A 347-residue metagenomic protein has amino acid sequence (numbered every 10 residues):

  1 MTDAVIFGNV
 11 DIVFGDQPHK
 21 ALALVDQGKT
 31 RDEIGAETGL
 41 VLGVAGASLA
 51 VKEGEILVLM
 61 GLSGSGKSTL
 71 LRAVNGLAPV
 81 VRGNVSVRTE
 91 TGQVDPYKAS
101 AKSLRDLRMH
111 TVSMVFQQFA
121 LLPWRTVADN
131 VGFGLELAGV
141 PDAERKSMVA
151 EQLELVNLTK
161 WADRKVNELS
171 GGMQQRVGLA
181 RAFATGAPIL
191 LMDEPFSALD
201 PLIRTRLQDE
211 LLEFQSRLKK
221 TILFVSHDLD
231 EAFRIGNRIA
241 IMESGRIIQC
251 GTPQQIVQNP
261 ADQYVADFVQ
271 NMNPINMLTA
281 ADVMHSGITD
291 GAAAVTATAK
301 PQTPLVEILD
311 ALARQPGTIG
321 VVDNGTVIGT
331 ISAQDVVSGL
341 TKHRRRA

Functional and structural regions predicted by a protein language model:
V10, L24-E33, R88-D95, E136 (+1 more regions): Conserved ABC ATPase "signature" region
I34-T38, Q93-S113, N259-P260: ABC ATPase NBD coupling module
N75: Helix-to-loop junction immediately C-terminal to a conserved catalytic motif
K165-L169, M173-Q175: Conserved ABC ATPase signature
C250-G251, N259, T330: ABC ATPase "signature
A292-G317, V321-D323, I331-A347: The conserved cystathionine-beta-synthase
